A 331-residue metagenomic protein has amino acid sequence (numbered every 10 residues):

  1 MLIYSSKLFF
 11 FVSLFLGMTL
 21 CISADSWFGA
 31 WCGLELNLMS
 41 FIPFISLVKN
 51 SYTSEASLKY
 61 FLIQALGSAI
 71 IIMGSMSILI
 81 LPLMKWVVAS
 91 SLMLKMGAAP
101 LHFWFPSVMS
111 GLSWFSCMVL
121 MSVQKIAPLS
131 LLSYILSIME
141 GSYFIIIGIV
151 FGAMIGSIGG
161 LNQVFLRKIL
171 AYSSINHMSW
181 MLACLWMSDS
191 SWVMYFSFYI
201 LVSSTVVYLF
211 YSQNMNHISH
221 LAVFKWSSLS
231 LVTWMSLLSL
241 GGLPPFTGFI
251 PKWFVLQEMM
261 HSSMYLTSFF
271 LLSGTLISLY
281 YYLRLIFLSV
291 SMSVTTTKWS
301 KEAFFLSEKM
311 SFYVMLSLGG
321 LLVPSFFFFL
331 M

Functional and structural regions predicted by a protein language model:
M1-M331: Core, highly hydrophobic multi-pass alpha-helical transmembrane subunits of bioenergetic inner membranes
